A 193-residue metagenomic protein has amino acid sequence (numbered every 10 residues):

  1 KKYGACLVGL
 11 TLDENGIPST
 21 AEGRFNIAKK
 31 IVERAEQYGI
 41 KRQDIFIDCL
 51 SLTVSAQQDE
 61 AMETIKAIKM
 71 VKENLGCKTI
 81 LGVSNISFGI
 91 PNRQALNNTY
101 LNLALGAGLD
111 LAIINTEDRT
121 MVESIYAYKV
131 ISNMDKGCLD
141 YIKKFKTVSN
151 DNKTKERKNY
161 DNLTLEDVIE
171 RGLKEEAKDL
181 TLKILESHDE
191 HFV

Functional and structural regions predicted by a protein language model:
K1-Q43, L52-I80, S84-V193: ATP-dependent carboxylate/acyl-activation modules
